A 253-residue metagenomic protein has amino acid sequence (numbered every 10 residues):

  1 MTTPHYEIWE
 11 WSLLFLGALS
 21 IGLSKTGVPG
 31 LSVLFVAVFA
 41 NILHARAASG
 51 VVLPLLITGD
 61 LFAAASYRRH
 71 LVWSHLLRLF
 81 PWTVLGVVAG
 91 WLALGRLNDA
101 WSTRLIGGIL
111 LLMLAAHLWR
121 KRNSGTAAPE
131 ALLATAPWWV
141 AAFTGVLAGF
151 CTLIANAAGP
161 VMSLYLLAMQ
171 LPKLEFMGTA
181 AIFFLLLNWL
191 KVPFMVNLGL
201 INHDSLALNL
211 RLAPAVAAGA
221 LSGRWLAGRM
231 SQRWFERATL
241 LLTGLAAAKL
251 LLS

Functional and structural regions predicted by a protein language model:
M1-P4, W91-W101, M195-A207: Membrane-interface helix termini and inter-helical loops of multi-pass transporters
W9-L77, T144-G149, A157-V216, A220: Small-residue-rich hydrophobic segments that form or flank transmembrane alpha-helices in multi-pass membrane proteins
A37, W91-G95, L164, R224: Small-residue-mediated transmembrane helix hinge/kink sites in multi-pass secondary transporters
A48, A89-L94, T103, A148-N156 (+2 more regions): Hydrophobic alpha-helical transmembrane segments in multi-pass integral membrane proteins
D60-R68, L105-L133, R224-W225, R229 (+1 more regions): Transmembrane helix exit motif
L71-H117, G125: Glycine/small-residue-rich loop that forms an oxyanion/phosphate-binding "nest" at active or ligand-binding sites
W73-T83, L105-I106, A136-W138, A142 (+2 more regions): Cytoplasmic-side transmembrane-helix entry/capping segments in multi-pass membrane proteins
L221-L242: Interfacial loop-to-transmembrane junctions
